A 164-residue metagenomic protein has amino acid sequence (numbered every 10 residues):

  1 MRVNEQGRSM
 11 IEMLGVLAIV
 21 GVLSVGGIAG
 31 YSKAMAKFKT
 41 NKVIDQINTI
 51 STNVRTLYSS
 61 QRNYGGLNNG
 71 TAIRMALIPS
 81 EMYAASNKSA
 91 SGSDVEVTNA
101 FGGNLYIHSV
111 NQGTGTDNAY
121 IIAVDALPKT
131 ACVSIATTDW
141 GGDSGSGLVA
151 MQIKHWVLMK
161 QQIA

Functional and structural regions predicted by a protein language model:
M1-Q46: N-terminal single-pass transmembrane signal-anchor helix
S32-M75: Membrane-proximal N-terminal amphipathic helix
S60-A164: Periplasmic/extracellular, small/polar-rich flexible segments of pilin-like filament-forming proteins
